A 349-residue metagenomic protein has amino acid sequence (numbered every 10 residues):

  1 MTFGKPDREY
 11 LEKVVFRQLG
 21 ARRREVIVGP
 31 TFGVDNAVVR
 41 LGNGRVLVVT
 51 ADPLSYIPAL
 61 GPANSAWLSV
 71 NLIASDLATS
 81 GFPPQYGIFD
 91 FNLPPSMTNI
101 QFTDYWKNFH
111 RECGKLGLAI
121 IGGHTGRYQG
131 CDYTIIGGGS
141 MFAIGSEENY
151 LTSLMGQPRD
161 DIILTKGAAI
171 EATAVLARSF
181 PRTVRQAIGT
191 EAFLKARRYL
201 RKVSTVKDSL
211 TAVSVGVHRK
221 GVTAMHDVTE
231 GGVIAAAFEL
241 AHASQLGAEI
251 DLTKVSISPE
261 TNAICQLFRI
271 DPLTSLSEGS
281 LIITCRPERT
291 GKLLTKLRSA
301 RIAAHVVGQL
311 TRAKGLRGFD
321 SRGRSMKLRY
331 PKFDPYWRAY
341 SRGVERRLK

Functional and structural regions predicted by a protein language model:
M1-K349: Helix-biased detector of long, well-ordered alpha-helical tracts
